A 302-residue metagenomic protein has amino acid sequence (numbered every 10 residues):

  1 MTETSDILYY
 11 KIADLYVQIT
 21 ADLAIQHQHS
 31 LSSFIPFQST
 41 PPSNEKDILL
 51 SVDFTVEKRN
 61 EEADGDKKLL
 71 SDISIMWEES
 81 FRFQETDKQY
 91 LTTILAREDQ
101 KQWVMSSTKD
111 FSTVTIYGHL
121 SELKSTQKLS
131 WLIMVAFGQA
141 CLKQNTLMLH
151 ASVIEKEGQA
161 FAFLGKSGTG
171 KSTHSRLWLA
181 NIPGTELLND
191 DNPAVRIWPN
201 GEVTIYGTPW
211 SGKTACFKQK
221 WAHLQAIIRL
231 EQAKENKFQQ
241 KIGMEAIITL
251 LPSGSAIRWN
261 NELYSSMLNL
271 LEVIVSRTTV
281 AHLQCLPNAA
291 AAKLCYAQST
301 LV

Functional and structural regions predicted by a protein language model:
M1-A162, S167, L177-E186, A194-V302: A noncatalytic interaction/capping subdomain that flanks phosphate/NTP-handling catalytic cores
G170: Conserved glycine(s) of the Walker
H174: Hydrophobic positions on the alpha1 helix immediately C-terminal to the Walker A/P-loop
